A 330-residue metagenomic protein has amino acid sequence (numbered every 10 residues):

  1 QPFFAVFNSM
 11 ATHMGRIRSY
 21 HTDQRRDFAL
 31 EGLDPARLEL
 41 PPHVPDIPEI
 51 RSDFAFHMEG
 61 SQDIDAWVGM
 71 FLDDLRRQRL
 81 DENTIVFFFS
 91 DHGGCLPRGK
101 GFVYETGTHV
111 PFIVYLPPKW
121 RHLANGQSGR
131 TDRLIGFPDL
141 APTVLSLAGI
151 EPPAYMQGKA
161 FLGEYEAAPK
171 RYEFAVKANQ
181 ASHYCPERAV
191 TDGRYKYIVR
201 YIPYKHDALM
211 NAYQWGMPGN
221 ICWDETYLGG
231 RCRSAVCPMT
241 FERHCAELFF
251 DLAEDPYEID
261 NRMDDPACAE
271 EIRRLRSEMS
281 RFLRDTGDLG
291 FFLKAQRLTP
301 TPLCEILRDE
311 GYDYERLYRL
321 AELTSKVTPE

Functional and structural regions predicted by a protein language model:
Q1-A141, L145-Y155, Y204-D207, Q214-E247 (+2 more regions): Active-site-proximal cap/lid insertion segments
Q1-F3, D192-K196: Beta-strand-turn-beta hairpins that frame and shape the catalytic cleft of phosphate-ester-processing enzymes
M10-H13, G93-C95, K119-W120, F161 (+6 more regions): Short, solvent-exposed loop/turn segments at secondary-structure junctions
R16-R18, Y184-E187, Y201-I202, A208-N211 (+2 more regions): Short conserved micro-motifs at the rims of enzyme active sites and ligand-binding pockets
E82-T84, S128-D192, D260-N261, C268-S277 (+1 more regions): Polar, surface-exposed loop/tail segments that function as active-site lids or cofactor/substrate-recognition elements
V114-Y115, A189-T191, V199, D251-A253: Short, well-ordered beta-strand micro-motif
R231-E247, L252-E330: Long, internal low-complexity/basic segments
